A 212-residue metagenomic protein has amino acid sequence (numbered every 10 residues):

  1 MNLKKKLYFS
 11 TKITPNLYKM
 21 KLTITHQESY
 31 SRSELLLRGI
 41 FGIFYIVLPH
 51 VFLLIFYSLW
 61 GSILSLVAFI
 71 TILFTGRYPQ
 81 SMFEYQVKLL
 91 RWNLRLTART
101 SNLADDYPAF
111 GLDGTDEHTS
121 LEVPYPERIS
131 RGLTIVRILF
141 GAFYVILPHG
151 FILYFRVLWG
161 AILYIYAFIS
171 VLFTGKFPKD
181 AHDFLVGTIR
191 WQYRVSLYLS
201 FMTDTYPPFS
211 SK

Functional and structural regions predicted by a protein language model:
K6-K212: Membrane-proximal intrinsically disordered regions of secretory-pathway and membrane-system proteins
